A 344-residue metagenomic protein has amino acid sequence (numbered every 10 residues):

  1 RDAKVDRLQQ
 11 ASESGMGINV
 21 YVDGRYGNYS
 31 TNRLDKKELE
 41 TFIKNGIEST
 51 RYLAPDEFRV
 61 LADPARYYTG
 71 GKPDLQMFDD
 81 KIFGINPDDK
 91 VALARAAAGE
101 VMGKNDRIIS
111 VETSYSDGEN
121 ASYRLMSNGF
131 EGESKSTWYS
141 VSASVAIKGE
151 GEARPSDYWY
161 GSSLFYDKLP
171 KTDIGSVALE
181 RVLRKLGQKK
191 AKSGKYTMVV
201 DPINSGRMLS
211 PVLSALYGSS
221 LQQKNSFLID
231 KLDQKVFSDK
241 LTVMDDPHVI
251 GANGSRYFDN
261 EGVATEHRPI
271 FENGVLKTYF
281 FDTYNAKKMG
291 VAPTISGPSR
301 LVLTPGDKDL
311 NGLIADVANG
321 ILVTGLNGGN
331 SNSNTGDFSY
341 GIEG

Functional and structural regions predicted by a protein language model:
R1-E266, E272-V275, S299: Active-site bordering "gate/hinge" segments that shape substrate access to catalytic or cofactor-binding pockets
K231-G344: Dual-mode signal for accessory low-complexity, basic/Gly-rich regions
